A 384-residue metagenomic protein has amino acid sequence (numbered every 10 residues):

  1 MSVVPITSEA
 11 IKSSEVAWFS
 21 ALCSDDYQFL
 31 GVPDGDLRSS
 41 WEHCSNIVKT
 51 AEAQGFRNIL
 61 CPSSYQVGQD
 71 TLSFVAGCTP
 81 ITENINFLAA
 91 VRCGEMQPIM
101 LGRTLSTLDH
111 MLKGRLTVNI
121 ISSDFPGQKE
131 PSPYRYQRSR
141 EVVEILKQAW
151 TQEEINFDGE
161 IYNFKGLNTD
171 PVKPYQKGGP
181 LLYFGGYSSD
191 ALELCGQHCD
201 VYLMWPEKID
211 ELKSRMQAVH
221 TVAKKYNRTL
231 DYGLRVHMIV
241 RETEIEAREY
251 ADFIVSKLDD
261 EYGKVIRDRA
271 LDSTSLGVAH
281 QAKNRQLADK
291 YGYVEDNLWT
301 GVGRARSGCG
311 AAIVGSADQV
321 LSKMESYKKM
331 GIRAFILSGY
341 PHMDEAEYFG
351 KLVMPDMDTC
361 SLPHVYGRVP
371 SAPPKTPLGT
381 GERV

Functional and structural regions predicted by a protein language model:
M1-T82, Y175-P180: N-terminal beta1-alpha1-beta2 module of alpha/beta enzyme domains
S2-D25, S132-Y175, E207-K329, D358-V384: An alpha-helical appendage that flanks or caps ligand/catalytic pockets
A10-I11, V48-A53, V75-N84, L105-L116 (+3 more regions): Acidic (Asp/Glu)-rich catalytic clusters
S14-S20, I59-C61, N86-V91, L116-I120 (+4 more regions): Hydrophobic faces of well-ordered beta-strands that scaffold small-molecule active sites in alpha/beta enzyme cores
L22, D26-E42, A90-I99, P174-Y187 (+2 more regions): Active-site mouth loops of central-metabolism enzymes
L37-T50, T71, T104, F184-L194 (+1 more regions): Short, acidic/polar
N58-T79, P206-D210, I336-G350: Glycine-rich, proline-tolerant flexible connector loops at the mouths of alpha/beta enzymes
Q69-A89, A149, K224-Y226, Y232 (+1 more regions): Alpha-helix-loop-beta-strand connector modules within alpha/beta enzyme cores
